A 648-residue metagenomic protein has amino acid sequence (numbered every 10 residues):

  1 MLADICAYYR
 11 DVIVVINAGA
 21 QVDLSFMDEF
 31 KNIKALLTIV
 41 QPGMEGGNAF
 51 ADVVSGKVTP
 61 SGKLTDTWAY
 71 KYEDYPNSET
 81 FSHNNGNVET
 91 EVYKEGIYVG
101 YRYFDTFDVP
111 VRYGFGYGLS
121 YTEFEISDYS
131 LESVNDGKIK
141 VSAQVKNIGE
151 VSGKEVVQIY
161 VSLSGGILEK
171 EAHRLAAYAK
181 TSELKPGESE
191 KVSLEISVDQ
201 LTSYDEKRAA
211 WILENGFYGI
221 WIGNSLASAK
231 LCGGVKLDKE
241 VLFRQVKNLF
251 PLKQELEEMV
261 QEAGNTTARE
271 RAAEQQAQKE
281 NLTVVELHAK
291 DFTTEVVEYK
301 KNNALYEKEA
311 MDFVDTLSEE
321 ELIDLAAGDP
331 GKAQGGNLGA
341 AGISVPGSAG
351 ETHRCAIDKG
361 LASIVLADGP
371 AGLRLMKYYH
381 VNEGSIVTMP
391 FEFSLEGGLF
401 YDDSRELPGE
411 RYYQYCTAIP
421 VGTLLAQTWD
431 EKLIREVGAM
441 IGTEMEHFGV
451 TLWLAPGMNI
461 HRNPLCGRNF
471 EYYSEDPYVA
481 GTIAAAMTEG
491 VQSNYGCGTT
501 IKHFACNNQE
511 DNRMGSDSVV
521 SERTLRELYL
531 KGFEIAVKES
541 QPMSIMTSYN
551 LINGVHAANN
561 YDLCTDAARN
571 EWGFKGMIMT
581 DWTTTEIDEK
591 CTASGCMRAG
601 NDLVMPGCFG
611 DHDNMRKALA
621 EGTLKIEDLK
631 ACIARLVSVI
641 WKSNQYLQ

Functional and structural regions predicted by a protein language model:
M1-S203, I212-L226, V246-Q648: Glycoside hydrolase catalytic-domain context in secreted enzymes
A209: Extracellular/periplasmic metallocenter environments
S228-R244: Short beta-strand elements
